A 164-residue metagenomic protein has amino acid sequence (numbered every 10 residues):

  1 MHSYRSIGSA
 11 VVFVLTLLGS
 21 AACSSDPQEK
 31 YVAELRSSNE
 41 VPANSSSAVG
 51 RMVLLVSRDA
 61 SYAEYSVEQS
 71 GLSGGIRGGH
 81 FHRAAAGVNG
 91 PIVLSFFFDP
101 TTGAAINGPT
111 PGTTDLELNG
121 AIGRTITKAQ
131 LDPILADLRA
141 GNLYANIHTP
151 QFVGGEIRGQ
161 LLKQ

Functional and structural regions predicted by a protein language model:
M1-V11: Bacterial N-terminal signal peptides that target proteins for export
L18-A22: C-terminal motif of bacterial Sec signal peptides marking the signal peptidase cleavage site
C23-Q164: N-terminal leader/targeting pre-sequences
